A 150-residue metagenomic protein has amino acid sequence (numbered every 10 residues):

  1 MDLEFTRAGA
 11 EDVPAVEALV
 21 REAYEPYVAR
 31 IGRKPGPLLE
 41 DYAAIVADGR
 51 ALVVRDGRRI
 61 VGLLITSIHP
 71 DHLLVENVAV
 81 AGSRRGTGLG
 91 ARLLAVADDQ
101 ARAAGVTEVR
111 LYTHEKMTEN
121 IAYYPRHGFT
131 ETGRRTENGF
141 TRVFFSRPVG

Functional and structural regions predicted by a protein language model:
L3, R7-N77, A81-S83, L94-Q100 (+3 more regions): Acetyl-CoA-dependent GNAT
A81-S83, T87, E115-K116: Active-site acidic-Proline motif in GNAT/NAT acetyltransferases
A101-T113: Conserved GNAT acetyl-CoA-binding A-motif
R110-E115, P125-R126, T130-F145: Conserved catalytic-core motifs of GNAT/GCN5-like acyltransferases
N120: Helix-turn-helix
